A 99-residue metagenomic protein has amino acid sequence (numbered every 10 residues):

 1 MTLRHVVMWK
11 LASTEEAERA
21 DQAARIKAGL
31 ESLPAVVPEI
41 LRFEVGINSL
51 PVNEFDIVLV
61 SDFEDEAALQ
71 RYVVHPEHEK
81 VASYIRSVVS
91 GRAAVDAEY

Functional and structural regions predicted by a protein language model:
M1-D56, E64-R71, A97-Y99: Short S/T/G/P-rich N-terminal loop/turn motif that feeds into the first structured element of a domain
F63-A93: C-terminal structural segments of small proteins and small subunits
